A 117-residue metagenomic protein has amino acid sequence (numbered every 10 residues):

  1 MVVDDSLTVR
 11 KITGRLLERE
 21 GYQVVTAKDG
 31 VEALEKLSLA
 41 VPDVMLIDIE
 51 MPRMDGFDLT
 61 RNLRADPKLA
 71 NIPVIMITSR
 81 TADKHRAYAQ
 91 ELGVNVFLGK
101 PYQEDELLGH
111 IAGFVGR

Functional and structural regions predicted by a protein language model:
K11-R19: Charged docking surfaces used in two-component/phosphorelay signaling
T26-V44, N62: Acidic, metal-coordinating helix/loop segments flanking the phosphotransfer/catalytic sites of two-component signaling
M51: Receiver (REC) domain active-site loop signature in two-component systems and cognate sites in sensor histidine kinases
R80-T81: Short, conserved "switch-loop" micro-motifs in signal-transduction and mechanochemical regulators
Y102-A112: C-terminal output helix
